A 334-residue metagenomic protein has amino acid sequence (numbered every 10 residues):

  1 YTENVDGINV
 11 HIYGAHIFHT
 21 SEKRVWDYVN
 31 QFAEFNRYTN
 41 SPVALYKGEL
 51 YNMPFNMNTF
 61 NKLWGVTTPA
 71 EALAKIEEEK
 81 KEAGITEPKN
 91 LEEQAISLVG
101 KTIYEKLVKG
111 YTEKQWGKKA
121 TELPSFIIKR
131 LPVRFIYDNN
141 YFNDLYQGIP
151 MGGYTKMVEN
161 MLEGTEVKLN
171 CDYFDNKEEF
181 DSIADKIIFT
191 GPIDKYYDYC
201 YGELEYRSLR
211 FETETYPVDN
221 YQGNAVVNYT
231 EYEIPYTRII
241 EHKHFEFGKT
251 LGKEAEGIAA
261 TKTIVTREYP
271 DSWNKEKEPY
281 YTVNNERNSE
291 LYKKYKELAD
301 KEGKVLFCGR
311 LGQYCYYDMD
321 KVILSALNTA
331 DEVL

Functional and structural regions predicted by a protein language model:
Y1-H11, I17-A72, L131-I136: A conserved beta-strand/loop capping segment in the N-terminal third of enzymes that catalyze redox or closely related
N9, E34, E166-K168, K304: Conserved beta-strand segments of alpha/beta enzyme cores
I12-H16, Q147-G148, F211-E214: A short acidic, glycine-rich active-site loop that binds or catalyzes chemistry on phosphate/adenosine moieties
I17-F18, G84, Q147-Y154, N228-Y229 (+1 more regions): Aromatic-acidic/polar surface patches that form glycan- and anion
Y38-N40, N170-D172, H242, C308: Conserved beta-strand termini and adjacent loop/short-helix elements that scaffold enzyme active sites in alpha/beta
A44-Y51, N58-K186, T190, K195-Y197: Active-site/ligand-binding neighborhood in enzyme catalytic cores
A184, K195-L334: C-terminal segments that line or cap access tunnels to active or ligand-binding sites in enzymes and enzyme-associated
